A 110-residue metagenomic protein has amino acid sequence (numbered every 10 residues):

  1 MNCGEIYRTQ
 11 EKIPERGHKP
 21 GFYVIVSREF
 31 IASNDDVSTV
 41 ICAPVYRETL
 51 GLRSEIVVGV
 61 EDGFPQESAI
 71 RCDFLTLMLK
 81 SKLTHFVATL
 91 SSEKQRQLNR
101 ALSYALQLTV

Functional and structural regions predicted by a protein language model:
R16-V60: Compact nucleic-acid interaction/catalytic patches
D62-V110: C-terminal terminal-subdomain/extension
